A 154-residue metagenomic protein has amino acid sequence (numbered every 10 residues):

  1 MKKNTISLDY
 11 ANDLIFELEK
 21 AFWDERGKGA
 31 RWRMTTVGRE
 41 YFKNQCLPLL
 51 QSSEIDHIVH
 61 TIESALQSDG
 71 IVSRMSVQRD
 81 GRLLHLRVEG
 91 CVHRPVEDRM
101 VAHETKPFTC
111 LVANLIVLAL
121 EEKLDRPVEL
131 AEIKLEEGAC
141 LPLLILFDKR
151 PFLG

Functional and structural regions predicted by a protein language model:
M1-F108, P127-L141, L146-G154: N-terminal accessory segment detector
K106-D125: Active-site helix/loop of acyl-thioester processing domains in fatty-acid/polyketide metabolism, spanning hotdog-fold
